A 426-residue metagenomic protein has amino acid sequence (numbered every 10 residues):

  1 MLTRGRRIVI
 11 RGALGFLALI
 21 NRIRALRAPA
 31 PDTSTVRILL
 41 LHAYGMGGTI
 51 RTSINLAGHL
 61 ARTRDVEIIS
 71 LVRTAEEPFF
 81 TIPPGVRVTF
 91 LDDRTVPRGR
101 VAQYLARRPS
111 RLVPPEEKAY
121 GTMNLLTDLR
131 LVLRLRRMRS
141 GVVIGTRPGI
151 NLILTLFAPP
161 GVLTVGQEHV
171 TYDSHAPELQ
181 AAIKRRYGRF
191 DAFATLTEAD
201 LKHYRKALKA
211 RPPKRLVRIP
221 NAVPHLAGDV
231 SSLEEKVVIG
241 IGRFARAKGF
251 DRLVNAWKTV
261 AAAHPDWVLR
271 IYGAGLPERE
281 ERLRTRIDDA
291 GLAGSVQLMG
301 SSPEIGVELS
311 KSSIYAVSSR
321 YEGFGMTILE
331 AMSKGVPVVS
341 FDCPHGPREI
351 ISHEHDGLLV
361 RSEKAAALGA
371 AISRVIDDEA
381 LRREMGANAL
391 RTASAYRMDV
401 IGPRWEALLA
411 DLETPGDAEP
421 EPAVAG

Functional and structural regions predicted by a protein language model:
G15, R24-T33, L39-M46, T63-G121 (+1 more regions): N-terminal strand-loop element at the rim of the active site of nucleotide-sugar-dependent glycosyltransferases
G48-N55, K236, G240-A262, L269-I271 (+2 more regions): A conserved mid-protein helix/loop that constitutes part of the nucleotide-sugar donor-binding site
I153-L154, R189-R215: A short, active-site helix/loop in glycosyltransferases that binds the activated sugar's phosphate group
E281-G300: Nucleotide-activated donor-binding/catalytic signature segment of Leloir-type glycosyltransferases, i.e., the conserved
S301, R320: Aromatic "clamp/platform" in nucleotide-sugar-dependent glycosyltransferases that forms part of the donor/acceptor
P337-F341: Short hydrophobic beta-strand element within catalytic cores of glycosyltransferases and related nucleotide-activated
S352-E354, L358-A365, S373-E379, S394: Conserved acidic donor-binding segment of nucleotide-sugar-dependent glycosyltransferases
A367, R374, L381-A395, R404-A407: A short, well-ordered alpha-helix in the C-terminal region of glycosyltransferases
